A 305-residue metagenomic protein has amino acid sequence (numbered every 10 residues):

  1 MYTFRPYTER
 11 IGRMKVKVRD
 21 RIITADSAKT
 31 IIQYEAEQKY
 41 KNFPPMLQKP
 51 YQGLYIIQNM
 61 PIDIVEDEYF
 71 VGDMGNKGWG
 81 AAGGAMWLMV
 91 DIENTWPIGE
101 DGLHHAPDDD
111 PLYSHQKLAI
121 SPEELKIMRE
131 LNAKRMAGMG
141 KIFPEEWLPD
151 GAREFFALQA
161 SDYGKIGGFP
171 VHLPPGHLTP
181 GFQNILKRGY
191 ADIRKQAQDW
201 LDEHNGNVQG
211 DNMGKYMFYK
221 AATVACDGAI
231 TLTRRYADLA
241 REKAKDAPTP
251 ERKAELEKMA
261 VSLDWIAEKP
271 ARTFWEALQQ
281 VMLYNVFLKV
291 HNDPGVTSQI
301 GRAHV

Functional and structural regions predicted by a protein language model:
Y2-D202: Long, non-catalytic protein-protein interaction scaffolds
A191, K195-R272, E276-L283: Metallocofactor- and cofactor-centric catalytic cores in central/energy metabolism, strongly enriched
D227-L232, N292-S298: A short, ordered amphipathic alpha-helix with a cationic face
P270, F274, L288-T297: C-terminal amphipathic alpha-helical interaction region
V281-V286, S298: A charged, well-structured terminal subsegment
A303-V305: Conserved small/polar residues in nucleotide/adenosyl-binding loops
